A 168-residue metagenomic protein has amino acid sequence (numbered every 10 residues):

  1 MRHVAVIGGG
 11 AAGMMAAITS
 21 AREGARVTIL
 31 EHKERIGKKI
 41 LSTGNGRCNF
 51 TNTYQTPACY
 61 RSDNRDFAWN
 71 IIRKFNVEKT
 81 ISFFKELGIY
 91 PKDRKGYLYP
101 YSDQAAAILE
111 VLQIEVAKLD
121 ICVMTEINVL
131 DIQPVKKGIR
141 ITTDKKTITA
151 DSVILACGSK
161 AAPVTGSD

Functional and structural regions predicted by a protein language model:
R2-I29: N-terminal Rossmann-like FAD-binding beta1-loop-alpha1 element of flavoenzymes
V6, G10-A12, R35, S159-A161: Residue-level detector of alpha-helix initiation sites
I36-I40: A short beta-to-alpha transition loop/helix N-cap that caps and shapes the active-site region
N45-K95: Glycine-rich active-site loop/strand segments that organize a redox cofactor
F75-L87, K95-L119: An accessory alpha-helical subdomain
A106-A107, I114-D168: Predominantly flavin-linked oxidoreductase catalytic cores and closely associated redox partners
